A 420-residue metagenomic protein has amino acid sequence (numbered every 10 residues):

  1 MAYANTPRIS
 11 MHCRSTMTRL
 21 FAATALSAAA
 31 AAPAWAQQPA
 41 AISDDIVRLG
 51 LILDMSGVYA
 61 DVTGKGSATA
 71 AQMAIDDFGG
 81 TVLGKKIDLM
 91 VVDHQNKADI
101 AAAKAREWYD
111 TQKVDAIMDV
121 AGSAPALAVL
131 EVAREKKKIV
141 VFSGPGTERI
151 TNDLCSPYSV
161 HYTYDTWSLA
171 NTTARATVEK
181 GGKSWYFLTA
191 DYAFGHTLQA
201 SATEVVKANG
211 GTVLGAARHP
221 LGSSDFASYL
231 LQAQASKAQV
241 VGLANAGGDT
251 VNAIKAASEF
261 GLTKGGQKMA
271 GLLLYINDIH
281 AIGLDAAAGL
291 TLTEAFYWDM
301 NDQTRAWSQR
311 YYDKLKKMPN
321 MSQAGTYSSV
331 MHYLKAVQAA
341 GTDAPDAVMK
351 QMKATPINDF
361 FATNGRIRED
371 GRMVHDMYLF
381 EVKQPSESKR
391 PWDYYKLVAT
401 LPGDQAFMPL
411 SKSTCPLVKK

Functional and structural regions predicted by a protein language model:
A2-P7, H12-C13, L20, A36-K420: Extracytosolic ligand-binding ectodomains
R19-A31: Bacterial N-terminal signal peptides
